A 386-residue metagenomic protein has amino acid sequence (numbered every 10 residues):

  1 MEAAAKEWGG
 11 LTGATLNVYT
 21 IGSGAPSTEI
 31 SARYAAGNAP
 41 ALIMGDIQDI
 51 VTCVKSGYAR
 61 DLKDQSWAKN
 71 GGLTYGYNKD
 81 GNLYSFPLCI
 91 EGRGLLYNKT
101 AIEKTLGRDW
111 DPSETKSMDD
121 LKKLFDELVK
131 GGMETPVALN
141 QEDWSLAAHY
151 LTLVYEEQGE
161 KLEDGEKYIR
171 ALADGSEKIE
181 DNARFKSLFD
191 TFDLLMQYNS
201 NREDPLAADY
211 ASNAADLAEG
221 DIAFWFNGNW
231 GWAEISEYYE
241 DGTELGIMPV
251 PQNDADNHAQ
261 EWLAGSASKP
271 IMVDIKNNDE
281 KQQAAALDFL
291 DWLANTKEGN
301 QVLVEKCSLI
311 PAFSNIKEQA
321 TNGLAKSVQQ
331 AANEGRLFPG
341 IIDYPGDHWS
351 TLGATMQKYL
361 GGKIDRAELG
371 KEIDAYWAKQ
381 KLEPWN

Functional and structural regions predicted by a protein language model:
M1-V51, Y58, D254, A354 (+2 more regions): Conserved N-terminal structural module of periplasmic/extracytoplasmic solute-binding proteins
K6, E103, R108, Y198 (+1 more regions): Extracytoplasmic/periplasmic substrate-recognition and gating elements
T20-E29, Q48, K116-L121, E203-A218: Short helix-initiation/N-cap motifs at beta->coil->alpha
S27-A39, S56, A101-I102, K122-G132 (+3 more regions): Short helices/loops that flank or line small-molecule/ion binding pockets
D46-E103, K122-L124, H149, I247-M248: Hinge/lid segment of periplasmic solute-binding proteins
Y84-L88, R93, D120-E177, I222: Extracytoplasmic/periplasmic solute-binding protein
K123-F125, E166-L206: Glycine-centered hinge/linker elements that transmit conformational signals in sensory and ligand-binding systems
G132, P311-K317, Q330-N386: Conserved C-terminal helix/tail region of periplasmic/extracytoplasmic solute-binding proteins
